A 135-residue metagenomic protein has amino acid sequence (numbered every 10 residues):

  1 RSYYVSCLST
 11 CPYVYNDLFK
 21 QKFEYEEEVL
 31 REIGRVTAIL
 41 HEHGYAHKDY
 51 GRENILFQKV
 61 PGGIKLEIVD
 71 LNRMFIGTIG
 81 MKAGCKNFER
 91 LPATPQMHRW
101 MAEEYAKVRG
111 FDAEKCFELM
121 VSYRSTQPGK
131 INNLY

Functional and structural regions predicted by a protein language model:
R1-V29: Conserved structural core of kinase catalytic domains
S9-T10, K59-G63, Q96: Short loop segments at secondary-structure junctions
A38-Y45: Protein kinase catalytic-loop region centered on the HRD/HxD motif
Y45-R52: Catalytic-loop of the protein kinase fold
N54-I68: Conserved protein kinase catalytic/activation segment
I64-L134: C-lobe/activation-segment region of protein kinase-like
